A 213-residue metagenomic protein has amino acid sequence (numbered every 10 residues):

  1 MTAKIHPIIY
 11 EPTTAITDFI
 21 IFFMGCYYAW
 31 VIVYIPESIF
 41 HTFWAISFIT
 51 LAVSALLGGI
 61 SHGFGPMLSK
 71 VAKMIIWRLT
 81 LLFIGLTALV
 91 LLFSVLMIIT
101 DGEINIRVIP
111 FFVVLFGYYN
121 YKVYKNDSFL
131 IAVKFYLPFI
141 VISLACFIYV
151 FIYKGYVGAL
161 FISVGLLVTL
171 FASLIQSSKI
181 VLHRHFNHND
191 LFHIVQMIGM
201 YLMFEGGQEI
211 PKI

Functional and structural regions predicted by a protein language model:
M1-I104, Q176-P211: Early transmembrane hairpin module of multi-pass membrane proteins
T14, V31-I32, K122-S128, I140-S143 (+2 more regions): Generic alpha-helical secondary structure signal
Y34, S38-I49, I98-F112, L130 (+1 more regions): Transmembrane helix-loop-helix
L51-L57, F112-Y124, L167-S177: Aromatic-anchored segments of alpha-helical transmembrane domains
W77-C146: Membrane-proximal helix-loop-helix units in multi-pass membrane proteins
F129-S178, V195: Alpha-helical membrane segments in multi-pass integral membrane proteins
